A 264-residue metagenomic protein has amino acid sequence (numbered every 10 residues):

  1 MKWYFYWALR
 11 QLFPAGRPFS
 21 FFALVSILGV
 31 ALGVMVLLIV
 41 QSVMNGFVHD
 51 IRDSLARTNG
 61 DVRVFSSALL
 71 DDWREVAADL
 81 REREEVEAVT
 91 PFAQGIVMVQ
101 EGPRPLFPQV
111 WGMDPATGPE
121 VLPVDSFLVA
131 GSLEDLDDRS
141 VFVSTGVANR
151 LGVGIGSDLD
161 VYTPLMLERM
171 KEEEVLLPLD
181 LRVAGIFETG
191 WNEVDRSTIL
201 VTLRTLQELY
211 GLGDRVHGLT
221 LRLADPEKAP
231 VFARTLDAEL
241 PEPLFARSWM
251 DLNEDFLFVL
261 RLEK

Functional and structural regions predicted by a protein language model:
M1-V34: N-terminal Sec/SRP start-transfer signal
F13, G29, M44, V48 (+1 more regions): Alpha-helical membrane-interface segments at transmembrane helix boundaries
M35-Q109, A116-P119, D125-D137, G146: Hydrophobic, regular-secondary-structure patches
R57-N59, P103-P108, P119, L136-D138 (+5 more regions): Extracytoplasmic
D61-F65, T90, F107-G112, F142 (+5 more regions): Soluble periplasmic/extracytoplasmic beta-strand elements of cell-envelope proteins
V62, E84-T90, L151, D214 (+2 more regions): Structural motif
A93, A130-L203: Hydrophobic secondary-structure segments that place a key small or acidic residue at a functional site
L165-L167, E174-K264: Mechanotransmission and gating elements of multispan inner-membrane complexes involved in transport and envelope
